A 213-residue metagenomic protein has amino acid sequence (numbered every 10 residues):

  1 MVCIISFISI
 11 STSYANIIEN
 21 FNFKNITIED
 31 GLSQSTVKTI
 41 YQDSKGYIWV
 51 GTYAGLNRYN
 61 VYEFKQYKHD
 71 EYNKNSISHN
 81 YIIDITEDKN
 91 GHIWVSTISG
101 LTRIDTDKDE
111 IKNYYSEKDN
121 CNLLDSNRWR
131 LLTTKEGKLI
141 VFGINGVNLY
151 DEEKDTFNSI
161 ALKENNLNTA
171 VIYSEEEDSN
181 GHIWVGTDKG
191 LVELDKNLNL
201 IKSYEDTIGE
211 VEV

Functional and structural regions predicted by a protein language model:
M1-V213: Carboxylate-rich, polar loop motifs that coordinate divalent cations or form catalytic acidic clusters
